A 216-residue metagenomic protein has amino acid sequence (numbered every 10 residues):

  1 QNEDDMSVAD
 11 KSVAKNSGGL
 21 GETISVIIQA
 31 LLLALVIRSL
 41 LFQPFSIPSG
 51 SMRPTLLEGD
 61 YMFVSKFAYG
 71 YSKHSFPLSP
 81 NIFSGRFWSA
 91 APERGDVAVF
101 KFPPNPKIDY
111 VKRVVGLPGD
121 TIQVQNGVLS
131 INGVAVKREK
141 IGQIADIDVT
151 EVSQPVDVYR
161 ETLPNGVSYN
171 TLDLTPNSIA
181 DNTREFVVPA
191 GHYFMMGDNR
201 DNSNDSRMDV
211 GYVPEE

Functional and structural regions predicted by a protein language model:
N2-G21, V36, Q43-F45, S51-E216: Soluble "head" domains of membrane/secretory-pathway proteins
S25-L41: Hydrophobic membrane-insertion alpha-helices, especially the h-region of bacterial N-terminal signal peptides
